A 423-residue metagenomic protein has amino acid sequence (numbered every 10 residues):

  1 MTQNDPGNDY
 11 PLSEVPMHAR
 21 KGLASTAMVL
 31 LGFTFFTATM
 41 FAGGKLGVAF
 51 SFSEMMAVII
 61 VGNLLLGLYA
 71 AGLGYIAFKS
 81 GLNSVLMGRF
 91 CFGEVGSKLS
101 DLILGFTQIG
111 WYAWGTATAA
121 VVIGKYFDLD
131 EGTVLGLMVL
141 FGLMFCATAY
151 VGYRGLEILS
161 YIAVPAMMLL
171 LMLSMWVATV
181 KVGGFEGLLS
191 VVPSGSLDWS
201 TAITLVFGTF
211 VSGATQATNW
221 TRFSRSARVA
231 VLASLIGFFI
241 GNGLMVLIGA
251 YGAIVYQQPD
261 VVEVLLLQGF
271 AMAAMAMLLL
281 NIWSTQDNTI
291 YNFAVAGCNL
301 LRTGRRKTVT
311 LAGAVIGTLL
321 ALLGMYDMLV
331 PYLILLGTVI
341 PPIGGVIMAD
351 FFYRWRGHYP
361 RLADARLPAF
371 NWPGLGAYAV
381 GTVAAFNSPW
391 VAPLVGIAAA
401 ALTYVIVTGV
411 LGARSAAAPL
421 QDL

Functional and structural regions predicted by a protein language model:
M1-S53, L197-I203, R222-L232, V410-L423: Membrane-interface "cap" regions at the ends of multi-pass membrane proteins
R20, G344-L423: C-terminal membrane-solvent junction of multi-pass transporters and transport-like membrane proteins
V29-F33, D101-G105, T116, F127-V151 (+5 more regions): Transmembrane alpha-helical segments of multi-pass small-molecule transport proteins
K45, A49, G74-Y75, T118-D128 (+4 more regions): Membrane-water interface regions at transmembrane-helix termini and the short interhelical loops of multi-pass membrane
K45-Y75, G96-K98, F238-F239: Extracellular loop-to-transmembrane helix junctions
S97-E131, W283-N299: Hydrophobic transmembrane alpha-helices that form the core helical bundles of multi-pass secondary transporters
G136-F141, F145-A178, P193, V231-F238 (+2 more regions): Membrane-interface loop-to-helix entry segments
A149, P165-V192, A202, F207-F210 (+2 more regions): Hydrophobic alpha-helical segments and their helix-loop junctions in multi-pass secondary transporters
